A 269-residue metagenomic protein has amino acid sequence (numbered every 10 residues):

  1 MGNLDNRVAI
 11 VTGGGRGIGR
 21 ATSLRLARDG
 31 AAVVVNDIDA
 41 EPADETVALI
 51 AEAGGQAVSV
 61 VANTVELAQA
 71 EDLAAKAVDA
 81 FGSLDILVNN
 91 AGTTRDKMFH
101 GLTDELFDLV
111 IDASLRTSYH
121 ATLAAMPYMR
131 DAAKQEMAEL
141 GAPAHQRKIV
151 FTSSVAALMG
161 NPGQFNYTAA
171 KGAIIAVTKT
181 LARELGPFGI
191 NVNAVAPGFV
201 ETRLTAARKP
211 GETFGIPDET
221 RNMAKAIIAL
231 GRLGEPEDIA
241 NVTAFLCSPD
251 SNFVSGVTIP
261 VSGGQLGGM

Functional and structural regions predicted by a protein language model:
A40-E41, V61-L73, D104, E237-D238: The beta1-alpha1 cofactor-binding region of Rossmann-like NAD(H)/NADP(H)-dependent oxidoreductases
M98-F99, T103-I111, A224: Substrate-binding pocket helix/loop in short-chain dehydrogenase/reductase
T122, A170, T178: Active-site helix of classical SDR
S154: Residue(s) in the substrate-gating loop at a strand-loop-helix junction that position the organic substrate next
M159, A244, S255-M269: Short C-terminal tail/terminal secondary-structure segment of NAD(P)H-dependent dehydrogenase/reductase domains
G186, N191, V254-G256: Short, small/polar-rich loop/turn modules that mediate ligand/substrate recognition or access, typified
F199-I227, G268: A glycine/serine/threonine-rich, flexible loop-to-helix segment that serves as the NAD(P) cofactor-binding "lid"
